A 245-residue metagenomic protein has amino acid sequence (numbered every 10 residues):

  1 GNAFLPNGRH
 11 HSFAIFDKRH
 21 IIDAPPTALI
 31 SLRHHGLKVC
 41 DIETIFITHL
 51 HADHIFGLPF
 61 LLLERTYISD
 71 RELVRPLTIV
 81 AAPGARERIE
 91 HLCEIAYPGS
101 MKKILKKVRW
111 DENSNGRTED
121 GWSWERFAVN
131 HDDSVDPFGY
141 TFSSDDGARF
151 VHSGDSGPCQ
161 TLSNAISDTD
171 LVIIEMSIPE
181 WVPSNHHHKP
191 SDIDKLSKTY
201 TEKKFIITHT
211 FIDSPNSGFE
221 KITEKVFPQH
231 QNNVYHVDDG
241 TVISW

Functional and structural regions predicted by a protein language model:
G1-H35, D136-G154, L171: Conserved beta-strand hairpin/beta-sheet module of binuclear metal-dependent hydrolase folds, prominently
I22-P25, E43-H49, G57, A81-A82 (+4 more regions): Active-site neighborhood of phospho(di)ester-bond hydrolases with catalytic His/Asp-centered motifs
T27-T78, D170-L171: Active-site metal-binding motif and surrounding structural segment of the metallo-beta-lactamase
G57-R65, L92, P215-E224: Metal-dependent catalytic neighborhoods of phosphoester/phosphodiester hydrolases
L61-T78, D136-F138, S143, N185-D213: P-loop/Walker A phosphate-binding loop and immediately adjacent motor/lid segment at beta-alpha junctions
R75-D136, Y235-G240: Metallo-beta-lactamase
E112-D168: Catalytic core of the metallo-beta-lactamase
P158-I243: Cap/insert and terminal regions of metallo-dependent hydrolase folds
